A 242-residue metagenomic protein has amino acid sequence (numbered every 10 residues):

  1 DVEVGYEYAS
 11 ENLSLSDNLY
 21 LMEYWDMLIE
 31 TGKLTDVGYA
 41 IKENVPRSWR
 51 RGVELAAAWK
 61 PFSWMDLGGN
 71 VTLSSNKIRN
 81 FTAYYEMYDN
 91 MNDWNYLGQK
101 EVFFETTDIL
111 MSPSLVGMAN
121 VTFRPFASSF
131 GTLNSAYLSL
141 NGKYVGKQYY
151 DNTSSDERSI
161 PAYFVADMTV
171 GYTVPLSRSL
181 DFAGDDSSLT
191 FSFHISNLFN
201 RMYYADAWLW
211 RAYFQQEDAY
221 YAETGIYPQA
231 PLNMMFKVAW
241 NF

Functional and structural regions predicted by a protein language model:
D1-N44, W49-R51: Membrane-embedded beta-barrel scaffold of Gram-negative outer-membrane proteins
V2, A9-E11, R47-R51, P113-G117 (+3 more regions): Residues that define the transmembrane beta-barrel architecture of outer-membrane proteins
Y8-L13, F62-W64, S114, G131-S135 (+4 more regions): Strand-connecting loop/turn motifs
L19, M27-D36, S74, R79-E86 (+3 more regions): Outer-membrane beta-barrel translocator domains and adjoining extracellular loop/strand segments of Gram-negative
Y20-Y24, E43-Y149, K237-A239: Gram-negative outer-membrane beta-barrel transporters
I29-I41, N80-E105, W208-T224: Solvent-exposed loop segments that connect transmembrane elements
I109-D185, F199, W208: C-terminal beta-barrel architecture of Gram-negative outer-membrane proteins
K143-D151, T173-F242: C-terminal beta-signal and adjacent terminal beta-strands/loops of Gram-negative outer-membrane beta-barrel proteins
